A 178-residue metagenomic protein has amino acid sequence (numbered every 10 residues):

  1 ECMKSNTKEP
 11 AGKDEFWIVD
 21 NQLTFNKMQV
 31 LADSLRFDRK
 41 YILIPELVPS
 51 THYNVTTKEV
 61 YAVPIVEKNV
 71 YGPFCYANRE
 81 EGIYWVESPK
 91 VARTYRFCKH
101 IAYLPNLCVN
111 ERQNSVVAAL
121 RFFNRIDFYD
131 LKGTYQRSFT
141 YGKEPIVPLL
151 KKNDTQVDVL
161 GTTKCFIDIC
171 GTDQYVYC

Functional and structural regions predicted by a protein language model:
E1-M3, R39-I44, Y84-A102, Q136-G161: Surface-exposed loop and turn segments in beta-propeller and other repeat-based domains that flank or scaffold
C2-A11, S50-T57, H100-Q113, A119-L120 (+1 more regions): Structural signature of eukaryotic scaffold interfaces centered on beta-propeller domains
K4-T7, G12, V19-V63: Asp-box/WD-like beta-propeller blade repeats and closely related beta-sheet repeat scaffolds
E15-F16, V60, V116, V176: Hydrophobic beta-strand positions that form the internal "hydrophobic ladder" of WD40/Gbeta-like beta-propeller blades
I18-Q22, A62-E67, A118-F122, T163 (+1 more regions): Beta-strand C-termini and the immediately following turn/loop, strongest in propeller blades
L23-Q29, E67-G82, F123-Y129: Structural motif
M28-S34, G82-I83, D130-K143: Short loop/turn segments immediately following beta-strands, especially the blade-tip and inter-blade linker loops
H52-V116: Loop-centered beta-sheet repeat module
